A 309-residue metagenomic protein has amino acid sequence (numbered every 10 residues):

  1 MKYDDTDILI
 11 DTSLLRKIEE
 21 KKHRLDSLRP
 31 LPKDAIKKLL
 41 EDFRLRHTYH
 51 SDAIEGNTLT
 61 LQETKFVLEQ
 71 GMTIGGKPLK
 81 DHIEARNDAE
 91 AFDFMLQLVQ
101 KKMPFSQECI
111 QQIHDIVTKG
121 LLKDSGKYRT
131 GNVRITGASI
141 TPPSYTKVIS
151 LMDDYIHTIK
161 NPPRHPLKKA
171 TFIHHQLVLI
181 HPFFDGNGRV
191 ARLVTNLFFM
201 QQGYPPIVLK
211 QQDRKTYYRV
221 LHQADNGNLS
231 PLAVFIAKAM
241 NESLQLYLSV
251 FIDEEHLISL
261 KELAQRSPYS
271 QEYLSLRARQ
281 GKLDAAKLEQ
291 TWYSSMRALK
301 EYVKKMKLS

Functional and structural regions predicted by a protein language model:
M1-D185, R189-S309: FIC/Doc superfamily catalytic core
